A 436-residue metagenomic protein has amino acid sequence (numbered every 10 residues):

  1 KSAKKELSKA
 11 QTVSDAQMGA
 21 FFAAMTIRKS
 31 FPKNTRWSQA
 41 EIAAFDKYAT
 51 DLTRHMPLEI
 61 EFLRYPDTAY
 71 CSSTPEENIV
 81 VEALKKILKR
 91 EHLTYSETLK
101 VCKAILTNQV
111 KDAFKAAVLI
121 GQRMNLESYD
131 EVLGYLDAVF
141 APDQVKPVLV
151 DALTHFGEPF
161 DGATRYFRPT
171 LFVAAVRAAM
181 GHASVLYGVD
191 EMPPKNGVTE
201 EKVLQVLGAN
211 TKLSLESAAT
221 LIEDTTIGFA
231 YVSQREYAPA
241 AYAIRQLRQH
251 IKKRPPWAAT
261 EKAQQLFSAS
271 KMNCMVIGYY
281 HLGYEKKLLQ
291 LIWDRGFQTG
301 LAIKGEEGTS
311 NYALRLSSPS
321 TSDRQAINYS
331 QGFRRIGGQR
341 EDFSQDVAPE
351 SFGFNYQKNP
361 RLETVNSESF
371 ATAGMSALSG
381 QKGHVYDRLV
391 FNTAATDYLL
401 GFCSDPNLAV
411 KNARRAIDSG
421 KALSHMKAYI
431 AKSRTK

Functional and structural regions predicted by a protein language model:
K1-K33, P75, I87-I120, R388-L389: N-terminal glycine-rich anion-binding loops that anchor highly charged ligand groups
V13, S30-I79, K86-K89, L93 (+4 more regions): Glycine-rich anion-binding loops and their surrounding alpha/beta cores
A20-A23, E82-L88, K103, A116-G121 (+4 more regions): Contiguous, well-ordered alpha-helical segments that form the cores/surfaces of helical PPI scaffolds
T26, R123, V189-M192, G305-E307: Short, ordered loop/turn segments at secondary-structure junctions
I27, M124, F172-A183, L266-F267 (+2 more regions): Alpha-helix C-terminal capping segments
T107-N108, F156-F167, I277-Y280, S379-G383: Short, glycine-rich nucleotide/cofactor-binding loops
L119-V148: Positively charged, low-complexity intrinsically disordered leader regions
L149-E223: A generic, well-ordered mixed alpha/beta core segment in the N-terminal half of proteins
